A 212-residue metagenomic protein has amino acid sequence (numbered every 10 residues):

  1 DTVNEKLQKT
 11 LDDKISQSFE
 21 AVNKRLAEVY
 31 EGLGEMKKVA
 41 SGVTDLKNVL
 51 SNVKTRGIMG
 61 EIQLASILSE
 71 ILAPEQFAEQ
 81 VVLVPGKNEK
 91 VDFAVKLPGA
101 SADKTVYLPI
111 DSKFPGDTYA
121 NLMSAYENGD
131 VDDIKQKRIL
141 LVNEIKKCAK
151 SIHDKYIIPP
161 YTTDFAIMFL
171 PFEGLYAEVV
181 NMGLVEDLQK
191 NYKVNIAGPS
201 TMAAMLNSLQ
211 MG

Functional and structural regions predicted by a protein language model:
D1-E20, K24: Amphipathic heptad-repeat coiled-coil alpha-helices used as elongated oligomerization/stalk/scaffold segments in large
S18-A21, R25-E28, G32-E35, G42: Long, heptad-repeat alpha-helical coiled-coil segments that mediate oligomerization and form fibrous "stalk/rod"
G32-G212: Amphipathic, heptad-repeat alpha-helical coiled-coil/stalk segments that mediate oligomerization, tethering
